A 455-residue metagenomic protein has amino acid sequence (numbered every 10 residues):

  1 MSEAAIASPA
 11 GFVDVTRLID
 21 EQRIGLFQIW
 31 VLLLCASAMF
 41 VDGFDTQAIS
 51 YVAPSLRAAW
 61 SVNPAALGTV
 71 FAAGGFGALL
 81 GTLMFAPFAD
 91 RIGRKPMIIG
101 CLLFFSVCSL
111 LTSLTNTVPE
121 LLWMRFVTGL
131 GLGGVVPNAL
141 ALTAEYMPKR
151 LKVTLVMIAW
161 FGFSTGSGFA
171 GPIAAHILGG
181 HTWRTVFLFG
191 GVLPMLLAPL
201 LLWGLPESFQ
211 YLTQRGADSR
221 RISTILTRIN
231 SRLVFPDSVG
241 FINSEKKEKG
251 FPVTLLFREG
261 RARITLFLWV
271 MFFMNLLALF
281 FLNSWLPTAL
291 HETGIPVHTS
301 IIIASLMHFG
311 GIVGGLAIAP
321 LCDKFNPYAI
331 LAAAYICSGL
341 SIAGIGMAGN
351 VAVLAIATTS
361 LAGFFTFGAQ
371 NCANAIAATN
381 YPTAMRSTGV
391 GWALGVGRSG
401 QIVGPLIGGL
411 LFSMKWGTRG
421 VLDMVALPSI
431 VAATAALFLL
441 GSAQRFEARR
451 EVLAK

Functional and structural regions predicted by a protein language model:
M1-E21, G204-G260, R449-K455: Intracellular cytosolic loops and amphipathic helices of Major Facilitator Superfamily
I49-S50, F257-G315: Extracytoplasmic gate region of multi-pass secondary transporters
S61, G93, L114-E120, P148 (+2 more regions): Helix-breaking motifs and short loop linkers at transmembrane-helix boundaries and internal kinks in secondary membrane
L80-V118: Conserved MFS/SLC helix-loop-helix module at the cytosolic interface between two early adjacent transmembrane helices
M124-F161: Cytoplasmic helix-loop-helix junction between adjacent transmembrane helices in 12-TM secondary transporters
L151-G179, L193-P194, V396-G404: Glycine-rich segments within core transmembrane alpha-helices of 12-TM secondary carriers
G179-G191, S413-P428: A membrane-interface helix-boundary motif in multi-pass transporters
C322-A373: C-terminal transmembrane helical hairpin of 12-TM major facilitator-type secondary transporters
